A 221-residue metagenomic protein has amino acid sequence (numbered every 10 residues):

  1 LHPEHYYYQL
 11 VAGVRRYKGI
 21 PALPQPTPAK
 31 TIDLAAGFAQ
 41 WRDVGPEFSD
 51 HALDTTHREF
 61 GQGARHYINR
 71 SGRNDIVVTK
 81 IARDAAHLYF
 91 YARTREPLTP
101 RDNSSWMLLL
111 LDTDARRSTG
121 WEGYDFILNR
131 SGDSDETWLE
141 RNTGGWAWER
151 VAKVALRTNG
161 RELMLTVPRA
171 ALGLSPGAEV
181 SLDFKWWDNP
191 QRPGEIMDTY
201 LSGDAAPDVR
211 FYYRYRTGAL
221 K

Functional and structural regions predicted by a protein language model:
L1-D50: Histidine-centered catalytic/metal-binding microenvironments
I20-A35, A39, L108-S134, A171-K221: Acidic/polar low-complexity flexible segments
A29-H66, G72, I76, A115-T119: Acidic, glycine-anchored loop motifs typical of Ca2+
A36, H87-E96, E162-R169: Short, well-ordered beta-strand segments enriched in hydrophobic/aromatic residues
S71-G72, R141-K153: Short beta-strand and strand-turn-strand segments in soluble, beta-rich domains
V77-K80, V151-L156: Beta-strand-rich interaction surfaces with strong enrichment in secreted/lumenal proteins
V77-P97, L109: A carbohydrate-recognition surface predominantly in extracellular/luminal proteins
R101-L108: Short coil-to-beta strand junction motifs in C2/discoidin
